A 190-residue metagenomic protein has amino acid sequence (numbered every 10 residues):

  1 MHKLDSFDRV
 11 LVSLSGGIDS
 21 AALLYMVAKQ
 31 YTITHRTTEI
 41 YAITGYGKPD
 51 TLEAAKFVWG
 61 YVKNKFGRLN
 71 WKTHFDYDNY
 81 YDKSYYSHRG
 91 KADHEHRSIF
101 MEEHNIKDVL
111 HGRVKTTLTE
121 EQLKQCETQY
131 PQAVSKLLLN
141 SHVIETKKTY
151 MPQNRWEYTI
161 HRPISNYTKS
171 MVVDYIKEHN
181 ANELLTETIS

Functional and structural regions predicted by a protein language model:
M1-S190: Nucleotide-activated chemistry modules centered on ATP-dependent adenylation/adenylyltransferase
